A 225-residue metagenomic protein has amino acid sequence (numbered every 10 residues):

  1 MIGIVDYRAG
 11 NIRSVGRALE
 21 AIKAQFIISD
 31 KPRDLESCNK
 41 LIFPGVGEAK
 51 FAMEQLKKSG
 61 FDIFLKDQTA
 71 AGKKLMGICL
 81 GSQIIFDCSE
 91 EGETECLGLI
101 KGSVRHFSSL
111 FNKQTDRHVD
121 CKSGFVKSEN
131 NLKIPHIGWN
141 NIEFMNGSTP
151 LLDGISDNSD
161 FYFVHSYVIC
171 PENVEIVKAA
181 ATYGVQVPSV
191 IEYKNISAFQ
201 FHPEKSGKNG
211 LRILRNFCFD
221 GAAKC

Functional and structural regions predicted by a protein language model:
M1, F26-S37: Short acidic low-complexity segments
I2-A24, E204-K205: N-terminal beta1-alpha1 ligand-phosphate binding loop
A21-I28, L56-S59, N141-N146, A181-T182: Short gly/ser/thr-rich secondary-structure transition/capping motifs
Q25, K40, K74-M76, D160: Structural signature of beta-strand start/N-cap positions in the alpha/beta core of ABC transporter nucleotide-binding
I42-P44: Structural motif
G47-I134, R215: Cysteine-nucleophile active-site neighborhood
A70, V104-C225: Amide-donor transfer/coupling interface in amidating biosynthetic enzymes
